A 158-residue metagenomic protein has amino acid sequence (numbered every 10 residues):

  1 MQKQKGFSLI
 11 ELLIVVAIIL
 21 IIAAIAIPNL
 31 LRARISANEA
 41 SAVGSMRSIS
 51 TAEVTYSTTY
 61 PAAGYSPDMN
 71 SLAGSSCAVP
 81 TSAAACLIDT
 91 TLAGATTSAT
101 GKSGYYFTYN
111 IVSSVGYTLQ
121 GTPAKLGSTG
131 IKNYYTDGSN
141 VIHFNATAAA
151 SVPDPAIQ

Functional and structural regions predicted by a protein language model:
Q2-L30: N-terminal single-pass transmembrane signal-anchor helix
Q2-Q4, P155-Q158: Short hydrophobic/aromatic patches at helix-to-coil boundaries
A26, A33, E53: Conserved alpha-helical elements of the SDR catalytic core
P28-L31, S57, H143: Nucleotide phosphate-binding site architecture
N29-M46: Aliphatic-rich helix starts adjacent to a transmembrane/signal segment
T51-G130, T136-S139, A146, A156-Q158: Extracellular/periplasmic head regions of type IV pilus-like filament subunits
A148-V152: A short acidic/small-residue loop/turn micro-motif
